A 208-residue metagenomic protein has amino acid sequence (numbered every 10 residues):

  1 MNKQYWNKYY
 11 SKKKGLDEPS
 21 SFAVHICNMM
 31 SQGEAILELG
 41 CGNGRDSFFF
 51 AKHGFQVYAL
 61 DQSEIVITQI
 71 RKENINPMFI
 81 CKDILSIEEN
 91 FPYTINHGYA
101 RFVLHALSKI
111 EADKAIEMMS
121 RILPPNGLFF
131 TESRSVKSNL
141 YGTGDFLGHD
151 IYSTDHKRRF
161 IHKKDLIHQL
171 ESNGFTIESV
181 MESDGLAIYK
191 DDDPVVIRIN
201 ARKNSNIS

Functional and structural regions predicted by a protein language model:
M1-G33, L37-F91, E111, L128-S208: Class I (Rossmann-like) S-adenosyl-L-methionine-dependent methyltransferase catalytic domain, capturing the SAM-binding
Y99: A conserved beta-strand element that flanks and buttresses the S-adenosyl-L-methionine
F102-A106: Short catalytic micro-motifs in class I SAM-dependent methyltransferases
D113-P125: A short glycine-rich, Lys/Arg-flanked "PGG" loop and its adjoining helix->strand segment in the class I
